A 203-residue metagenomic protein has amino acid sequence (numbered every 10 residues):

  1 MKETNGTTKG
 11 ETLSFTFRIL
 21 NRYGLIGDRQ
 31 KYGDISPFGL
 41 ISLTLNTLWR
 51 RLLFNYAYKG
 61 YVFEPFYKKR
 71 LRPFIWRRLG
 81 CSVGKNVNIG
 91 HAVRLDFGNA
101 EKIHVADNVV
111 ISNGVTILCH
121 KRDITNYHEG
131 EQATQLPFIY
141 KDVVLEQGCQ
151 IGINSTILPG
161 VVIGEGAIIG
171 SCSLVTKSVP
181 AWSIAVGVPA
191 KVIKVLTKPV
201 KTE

Functional and structural regions predicted by a protein language model:
M1-L79, K121-T125, G148, V188-E203: Terminal amphipathic alpha-helical/low-complexity segments used for targeting or macromolecular assembly
R72-F74, N88-V162, V188-P189, V195-E203: Flexible, glycine/small-residue-enriched loop-and-beta-strand segment within the central core of proteins
A100, P180-A181: A generic structural motif
R122, S173-L174, P180: Flexible glycine-rich beta->alpha loop in the catalytic core of nucleotide-sugar glycosyltransferases
Q150, I168, I184-V186: Short-chain dehydrogenase/reductase
